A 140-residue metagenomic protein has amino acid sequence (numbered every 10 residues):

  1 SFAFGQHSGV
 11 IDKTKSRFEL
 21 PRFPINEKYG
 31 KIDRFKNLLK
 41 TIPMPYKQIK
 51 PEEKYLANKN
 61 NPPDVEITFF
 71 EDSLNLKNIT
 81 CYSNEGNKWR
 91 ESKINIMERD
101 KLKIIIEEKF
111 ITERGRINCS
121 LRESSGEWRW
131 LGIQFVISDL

Functional and structural regions predicted by a protein language model:
S1-V136: C-terminal active-site subregion of NodB/CE4 polysaccharide deacetylases
D139-L140: Acidic, serine/threonine- and proline-rich intrinsically disordered appendage/tail regions
